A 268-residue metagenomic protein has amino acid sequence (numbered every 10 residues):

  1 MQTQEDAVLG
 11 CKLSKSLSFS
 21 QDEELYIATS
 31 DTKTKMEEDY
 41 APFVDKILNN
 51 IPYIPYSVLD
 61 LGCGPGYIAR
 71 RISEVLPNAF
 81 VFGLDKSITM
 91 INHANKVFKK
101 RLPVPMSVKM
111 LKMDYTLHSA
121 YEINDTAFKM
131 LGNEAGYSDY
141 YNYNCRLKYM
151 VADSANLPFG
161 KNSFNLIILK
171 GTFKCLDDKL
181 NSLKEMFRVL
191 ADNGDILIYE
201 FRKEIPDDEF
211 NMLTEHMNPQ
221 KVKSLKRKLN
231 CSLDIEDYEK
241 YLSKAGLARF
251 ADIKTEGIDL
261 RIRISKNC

Functional and structural regions predicted by a protein language model:
M1-I54, Y67-R71: Conserved class I S-adenosyl-L-methionine
L59, Y67-N156: Class I SAM-dependent methyltransferase SAM/SAH-binding core
G64: Conserved glycine-rich SAM-binding loop
N124, M130, Y199-R261: C-terminal alpha-helical "lid/dimerization" subdomain adjacent to the S-adenosyl-L-methionine
I168: A conserved beta-strand element that flanks and buttresses the S-adenosyl-L-methionine
G171-T172: Short catalytic micro-motifs in class I SAM-dependent methyltransferases
L180-D192: A short glycine-rich, Lys/Arg-flanked "PGG" loop and its adjoining helix->strand segment in the class I
I262-C268: C-terminal lobe and adjacent flexible extensions of AdoMet/dcAdoMet transferase-like proteins
